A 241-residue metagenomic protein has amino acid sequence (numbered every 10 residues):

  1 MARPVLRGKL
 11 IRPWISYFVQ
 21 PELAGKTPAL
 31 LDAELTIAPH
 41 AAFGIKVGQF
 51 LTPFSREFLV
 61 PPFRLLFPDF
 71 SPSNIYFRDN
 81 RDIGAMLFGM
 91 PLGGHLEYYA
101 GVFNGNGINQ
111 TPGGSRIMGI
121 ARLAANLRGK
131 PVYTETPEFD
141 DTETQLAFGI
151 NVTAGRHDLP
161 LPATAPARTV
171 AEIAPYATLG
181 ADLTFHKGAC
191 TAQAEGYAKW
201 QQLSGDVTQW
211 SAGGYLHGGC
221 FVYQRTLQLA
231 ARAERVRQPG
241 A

Functional and structural regions predicted by a protein language model:
M1-I108, G113-K130, T144-A147, W210 (+1 more regions): Outer membrane beta-barrel
Q49, F58, D141-A241: Outer-membrane beta-barrel pore domains
R128, Y133-D140: Flexible, glycine-rich linker and terminal segments associated with outer-membrane beta-barrel/transport systems
